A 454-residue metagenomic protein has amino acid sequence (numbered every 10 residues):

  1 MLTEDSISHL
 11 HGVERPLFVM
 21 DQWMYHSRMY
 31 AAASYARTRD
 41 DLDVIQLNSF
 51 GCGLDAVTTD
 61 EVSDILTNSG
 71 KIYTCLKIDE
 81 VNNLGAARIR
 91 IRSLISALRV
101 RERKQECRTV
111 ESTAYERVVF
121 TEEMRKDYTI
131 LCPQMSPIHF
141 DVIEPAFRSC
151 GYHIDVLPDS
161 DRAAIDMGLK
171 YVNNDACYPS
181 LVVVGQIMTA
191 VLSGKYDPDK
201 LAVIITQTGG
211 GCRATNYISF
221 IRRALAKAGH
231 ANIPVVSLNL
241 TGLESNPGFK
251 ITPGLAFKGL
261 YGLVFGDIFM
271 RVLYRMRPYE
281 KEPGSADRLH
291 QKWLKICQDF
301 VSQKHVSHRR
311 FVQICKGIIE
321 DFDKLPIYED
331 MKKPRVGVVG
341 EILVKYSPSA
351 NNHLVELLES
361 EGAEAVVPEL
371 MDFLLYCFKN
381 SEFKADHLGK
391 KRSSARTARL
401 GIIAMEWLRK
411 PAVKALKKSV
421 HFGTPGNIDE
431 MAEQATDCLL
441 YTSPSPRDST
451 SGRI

Functional and structural regions predicted by a protein language model:
M1-S443, R447, I454: An N-terminal assembly and electron-transfer interface module characteristic of large anaerobic redox and radical
